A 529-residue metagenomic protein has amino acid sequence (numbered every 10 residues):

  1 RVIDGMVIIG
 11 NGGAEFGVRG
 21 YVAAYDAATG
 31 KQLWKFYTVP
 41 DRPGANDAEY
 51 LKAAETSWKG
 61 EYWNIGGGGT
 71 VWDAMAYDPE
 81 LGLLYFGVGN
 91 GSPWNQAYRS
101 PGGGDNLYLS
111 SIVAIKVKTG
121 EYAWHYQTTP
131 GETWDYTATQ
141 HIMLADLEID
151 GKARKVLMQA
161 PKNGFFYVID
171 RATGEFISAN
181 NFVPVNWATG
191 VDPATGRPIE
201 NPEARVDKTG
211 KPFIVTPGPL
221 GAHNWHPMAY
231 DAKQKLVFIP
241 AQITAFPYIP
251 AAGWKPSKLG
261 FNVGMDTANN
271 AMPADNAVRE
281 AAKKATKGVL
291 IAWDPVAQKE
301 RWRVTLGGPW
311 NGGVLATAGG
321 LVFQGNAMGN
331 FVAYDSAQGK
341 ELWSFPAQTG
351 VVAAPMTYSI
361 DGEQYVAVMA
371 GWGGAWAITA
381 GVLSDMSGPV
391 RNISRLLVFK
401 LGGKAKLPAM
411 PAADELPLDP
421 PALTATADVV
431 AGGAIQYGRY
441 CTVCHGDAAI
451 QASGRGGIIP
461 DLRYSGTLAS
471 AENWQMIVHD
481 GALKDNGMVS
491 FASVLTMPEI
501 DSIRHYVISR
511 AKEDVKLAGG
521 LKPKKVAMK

Functional and structural regions predicted by a protein language model:
R1-A422: Noncatalytic, solvent-exposed loop/strand surfaces of beta-propeller-type extracellular/periplasmic domains
G68-V71, Y108, V429, S470 (+2 more regions): Stable alpha-helical elements in mature extracytoplasmic
K118, A337, A471-Q475, P498-D501: Residues in well-ordered alpha-helical elements
L315, M356, G433-A434, A482: Residues within alpha-helical segments
L396, V478, I503, V507: Hydrophobic "lid"/C-terminal helical patch of Rossmann-like NAD(P)-dependent dehydrogenase/epimerase domains
P408-A431, G438-T442, D447, E472 (+1 more regions): Flexible coil segments in periplasmic/lumen-exposed cytochrome c-class electron-transfer proteins
A434, G446-D480, G487-V494: Gly/Gly-Pro-rich "capping" loops immediately C-terminal to redox-active cysteine motifs in periplasmic/lumenal
